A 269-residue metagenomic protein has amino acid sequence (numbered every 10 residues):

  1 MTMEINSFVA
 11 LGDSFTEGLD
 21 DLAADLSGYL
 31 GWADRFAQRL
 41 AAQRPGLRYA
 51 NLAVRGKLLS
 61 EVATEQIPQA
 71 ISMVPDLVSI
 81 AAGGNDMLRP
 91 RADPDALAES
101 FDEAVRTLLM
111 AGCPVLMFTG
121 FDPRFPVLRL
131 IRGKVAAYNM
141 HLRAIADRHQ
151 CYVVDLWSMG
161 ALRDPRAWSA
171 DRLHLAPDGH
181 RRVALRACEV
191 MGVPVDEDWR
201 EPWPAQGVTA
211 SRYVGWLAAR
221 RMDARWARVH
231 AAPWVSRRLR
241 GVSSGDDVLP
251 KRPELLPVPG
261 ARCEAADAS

Functional and structural regions predicted by a protein language model:
M1-R55, I67-V74, E264-A268: Serine-esterase "nucleophile elbow" of acetyl-processing enzymes
T2-E4, R148, D178, R182-S269: Conserved catalytic region of serine esterases and O-acyltransferases that act on ester linkages in lipids
E17-D21, P45, L59-A96, P123: Oxyanion-hole/transition-state-stabilizing segment in secreted/luminal serine hydrolases and related acyltransferases
D21-S27, A92-D95, L130-G133, S169-A170: Short glycine-enriched, charge-decorated loop/helix-capping segments at active-site entrances that position
P94-D102, R132-N139: Charged helix-capping and loop-helix junction motifs
M110-V115, C151: A short helix->loop->beta-strand "cap" motif at the edges of active sites that frequently abuts
F125-W157, P177-R181: Substrate-gating cap/lid alpha-helix
